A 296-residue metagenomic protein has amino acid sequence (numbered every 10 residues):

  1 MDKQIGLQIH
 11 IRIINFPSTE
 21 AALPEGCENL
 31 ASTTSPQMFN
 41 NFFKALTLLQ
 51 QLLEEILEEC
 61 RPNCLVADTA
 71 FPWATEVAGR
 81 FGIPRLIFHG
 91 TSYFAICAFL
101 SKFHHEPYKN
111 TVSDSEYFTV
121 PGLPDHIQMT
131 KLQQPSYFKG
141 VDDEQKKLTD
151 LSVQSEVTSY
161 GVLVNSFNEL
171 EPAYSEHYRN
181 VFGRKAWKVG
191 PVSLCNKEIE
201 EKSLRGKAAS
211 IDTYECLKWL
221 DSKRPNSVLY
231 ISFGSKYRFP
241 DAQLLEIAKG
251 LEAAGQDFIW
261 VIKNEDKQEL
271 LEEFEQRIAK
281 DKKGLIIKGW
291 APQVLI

Functional and structural regions predicted by a protein language model:
M1-V294: Nucleotide-sugar-dependent glycosyltransferase catalytic domains
